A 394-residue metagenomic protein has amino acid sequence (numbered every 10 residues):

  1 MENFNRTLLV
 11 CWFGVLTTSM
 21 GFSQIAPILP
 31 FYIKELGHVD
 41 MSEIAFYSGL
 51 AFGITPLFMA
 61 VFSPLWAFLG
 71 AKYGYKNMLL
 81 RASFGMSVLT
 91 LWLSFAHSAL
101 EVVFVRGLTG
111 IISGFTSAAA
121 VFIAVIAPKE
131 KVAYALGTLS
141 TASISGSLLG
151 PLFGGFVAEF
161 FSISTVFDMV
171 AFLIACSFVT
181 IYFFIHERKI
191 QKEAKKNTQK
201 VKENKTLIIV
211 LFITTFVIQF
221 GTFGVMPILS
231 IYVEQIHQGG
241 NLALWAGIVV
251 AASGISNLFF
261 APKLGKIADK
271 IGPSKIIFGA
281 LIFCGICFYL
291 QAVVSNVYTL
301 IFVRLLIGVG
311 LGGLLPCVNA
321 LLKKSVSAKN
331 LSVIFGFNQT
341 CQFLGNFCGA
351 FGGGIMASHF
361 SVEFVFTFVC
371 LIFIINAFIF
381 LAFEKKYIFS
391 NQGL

Functional and structural regions predicted by a protein language model:
M1-F4, H186-I213, L394: Juxtamembrane intracellular "pre-TM" segments in multi-pass secondary transporters
I28-A45, P227-L244: Short amphipathic helix-loop junctions that connect adjacent transmembrane helices in Major Facilitator Superfamily/SLC
L50-W66, A251-K263: Central cavity-lining transmembrane alpha-helices of secondary-active solute carriers, predominantly the Major
V61-H97, A268-S274: Conserved MFS/SLC helix-loop-helix module at the cytosolic interface between two early adjacent transmembrane helices
N77-W92, A171, K275-Y289, C370: Structural signature of the two symmetry-related core transmembrane helices
L89, L100-L108, C287, Y298-L306: Paired small-residue
V105-S143, A320-L321: Cytoplasmic helix-loop-helix junction between adjacent transmembrane helices in 12-TM secondary transporters
V166-F183, F366-A382: Symmetry-related core transmembrane helices of the 12-TM Major Facilitator Superfamily/SLC fold
